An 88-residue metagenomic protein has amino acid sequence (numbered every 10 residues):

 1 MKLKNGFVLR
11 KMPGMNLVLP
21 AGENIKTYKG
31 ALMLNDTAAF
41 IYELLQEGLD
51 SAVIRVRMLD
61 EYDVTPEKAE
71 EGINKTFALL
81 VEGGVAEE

Functional and structural regions predicted by a protein language model:
M1-Q46: Acidic, low-complexity/disordered tracts enriched in E/D and polar residues
G30-E88: Long, charge-rich, low-complexity alpha-helical segments
